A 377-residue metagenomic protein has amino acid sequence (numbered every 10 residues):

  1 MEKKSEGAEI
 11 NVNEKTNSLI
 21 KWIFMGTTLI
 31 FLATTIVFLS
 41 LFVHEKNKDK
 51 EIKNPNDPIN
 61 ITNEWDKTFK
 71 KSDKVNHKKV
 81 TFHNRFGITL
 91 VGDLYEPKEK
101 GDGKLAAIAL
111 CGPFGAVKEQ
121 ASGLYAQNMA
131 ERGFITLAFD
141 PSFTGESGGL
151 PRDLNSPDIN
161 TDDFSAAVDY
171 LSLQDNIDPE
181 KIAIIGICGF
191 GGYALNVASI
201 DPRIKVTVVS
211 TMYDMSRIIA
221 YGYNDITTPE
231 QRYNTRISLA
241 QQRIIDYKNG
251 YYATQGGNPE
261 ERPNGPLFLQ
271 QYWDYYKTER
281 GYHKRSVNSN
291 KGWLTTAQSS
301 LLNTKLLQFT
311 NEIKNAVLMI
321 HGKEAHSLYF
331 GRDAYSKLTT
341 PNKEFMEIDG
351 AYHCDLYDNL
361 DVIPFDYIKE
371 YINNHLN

Functional and structural regions predicted by a protein language model:
D57-G103, Y357: N-terminal cap/lid segment of alpha/beta-hydrolase-fold proteins
G103-P113: Short beta-strand element of the alpha/beta-hydrolase
G115-Q127, P141, G331: The serine-hydrolase catalytic nucleophile loop
N128-G148: Conserved alpha/beta-hydrolase
L154-D175: Alpha/beta-hydrolase active-site loop
L195-T278: Alpha/beta-hydrolase-fold enzymes
I313, M319-H321: Short beta-strand/loop motif that positions the catalytic acidic residue of the alpha/beta-hydrolase fold
A351-V362: Catalytic histidine-centered segment of alpha/beta-hydrolase-like enzymes
